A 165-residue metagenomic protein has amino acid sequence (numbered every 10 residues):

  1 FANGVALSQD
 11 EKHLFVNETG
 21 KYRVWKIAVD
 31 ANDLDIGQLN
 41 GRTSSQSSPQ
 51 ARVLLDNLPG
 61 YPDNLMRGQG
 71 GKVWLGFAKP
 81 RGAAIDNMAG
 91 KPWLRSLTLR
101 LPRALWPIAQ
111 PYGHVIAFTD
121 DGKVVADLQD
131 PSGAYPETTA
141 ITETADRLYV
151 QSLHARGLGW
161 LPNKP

Functional and structural regions predicted by a protein language model:
F1-G4, W25-L58, D121-S132: Blade-edge beta-strand/turn elements of extracellular beta-propeller and related beta-sheet repeat scaffolds
F1-H13, N57-G70, Y112, G133-A145: Beta-rich, blade/repeat-based domains predominating in secreted/periplasmic proteins but also intracellular
S8-Q9, L14-K21, W74-P80, I108-Q110 (+1 more regions): Conserved beta-strand positions in repeat-built beta-propeller and related beta-rich domains
D10, N17-K21, I27-A31, N57-P59 (+3 more regions): Histidine- and/or cysteine-centered catalytic micro-motif in compact active-site loops
Y22-V24, R81-A83, V115, G157-G159: Structural signal for beta-propeller blades
I27-V29, I116-F118, L161-N163: Hydrophobic/aromatic beta-strand positions that recur at structurally equivalent sites within the blades
P59-A126: Loop/turn-rich, solvent-exposed surfaces of beta-rich toroidal or solenoidal domains
T138-P165: Blade-level signature of beta-propeller repeat domains, shared across WD40, Kelch, NHL, RCC1 and BNR/Asp-box propellers
